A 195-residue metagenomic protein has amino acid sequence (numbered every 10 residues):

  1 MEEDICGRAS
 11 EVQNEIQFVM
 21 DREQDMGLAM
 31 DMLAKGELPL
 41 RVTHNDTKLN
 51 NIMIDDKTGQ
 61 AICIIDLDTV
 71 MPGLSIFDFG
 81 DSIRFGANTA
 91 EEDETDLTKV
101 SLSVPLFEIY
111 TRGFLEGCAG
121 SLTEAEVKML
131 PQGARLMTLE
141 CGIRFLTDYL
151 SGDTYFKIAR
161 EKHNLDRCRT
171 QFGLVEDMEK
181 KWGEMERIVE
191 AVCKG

Functional and structural regions predicted by a protein language model:
M1-H44, L49-C63, L136, T154-L165 (+2 more regions): ATP-dependent phospho-/nucleotidyl transfer catalytic cores
E2, L28, A119, I143 (+3 more regions): Charged/polar positions within long, soluble alpha-helices
Q24-M32, L67, F85-N88, E116 (+1 more regions): Conserved helix-loop functional segments at active or binding sites
G36, N50-E91: Catalytic activation segment of kinase domains across protein kinase-like and atypical kinase folds
P72, I76-G120, L136-Y155: Active-site activation/catalytic loop segments of kinase-like enzymes and analogous catalytic loops in related
L122-A134: All-alpha amphipathic helical-bundle segments outside canonical DNA-binding/catalytic cores that form hydrophobic
R169-R187: Amphipathic, Lys/Arg-enriched alpha-helical patches that create a basic surface for binding polyanionic ligands
